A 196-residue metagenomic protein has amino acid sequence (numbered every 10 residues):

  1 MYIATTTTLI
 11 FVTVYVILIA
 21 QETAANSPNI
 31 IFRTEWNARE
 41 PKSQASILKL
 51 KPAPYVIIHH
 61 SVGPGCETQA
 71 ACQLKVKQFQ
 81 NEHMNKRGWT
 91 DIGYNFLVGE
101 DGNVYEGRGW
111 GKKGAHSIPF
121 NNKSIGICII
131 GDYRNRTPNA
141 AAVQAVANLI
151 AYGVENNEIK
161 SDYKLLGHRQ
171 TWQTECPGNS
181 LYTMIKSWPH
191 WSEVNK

Functional and structural regions predicted by a protein language model:
Y2-L9, L18-S61, G99-K196: Basic/polar, cationic surfaces and motifs that engage anionic cell-wall and phosphate/carboxylate ligands
L50-K86: Active-site acidic/histidine clusters and adjacent loop/turn architecture that either coordinate catalytic ions
F79, K86-I92, E100: Glycine-/small-residue-enriched capping loops at alpha/beta junctions
